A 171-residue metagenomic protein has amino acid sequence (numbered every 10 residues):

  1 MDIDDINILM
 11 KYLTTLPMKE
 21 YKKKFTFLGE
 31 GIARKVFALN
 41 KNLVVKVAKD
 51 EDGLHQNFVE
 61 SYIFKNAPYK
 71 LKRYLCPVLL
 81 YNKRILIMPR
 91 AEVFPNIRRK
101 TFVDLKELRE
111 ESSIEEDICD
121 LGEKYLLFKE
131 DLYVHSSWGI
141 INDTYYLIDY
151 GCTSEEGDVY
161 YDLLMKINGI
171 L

Functional and structural regions predicted by a protein language model:
I6, I114, Y160-Y161: Short amphipathic alpha-helical segments that mediate assembly, nucleic-acid/protein binding, or membrane association
I6-K24: A short, low-complexity linker immediately N-terminal to eukaryotic Hanks-type protein kinase catalytic domains
N7-L9, R34, R109-E111: Short, flexible segments with low predicted structural confidence
Y21-C76, Y81-L86: ATP-binding glycine-rich loop module of kinase domains
D52-Y62, N96-F102, E156-D158: Active-site-adjacent loop/helix micro-motif of nuclease/hydrolase catalytic cores
F58-Y62, G151-L171: C-terminal/domain-terminus segments
A67, I87-E156: Conserved kinase catalytic-core helix
